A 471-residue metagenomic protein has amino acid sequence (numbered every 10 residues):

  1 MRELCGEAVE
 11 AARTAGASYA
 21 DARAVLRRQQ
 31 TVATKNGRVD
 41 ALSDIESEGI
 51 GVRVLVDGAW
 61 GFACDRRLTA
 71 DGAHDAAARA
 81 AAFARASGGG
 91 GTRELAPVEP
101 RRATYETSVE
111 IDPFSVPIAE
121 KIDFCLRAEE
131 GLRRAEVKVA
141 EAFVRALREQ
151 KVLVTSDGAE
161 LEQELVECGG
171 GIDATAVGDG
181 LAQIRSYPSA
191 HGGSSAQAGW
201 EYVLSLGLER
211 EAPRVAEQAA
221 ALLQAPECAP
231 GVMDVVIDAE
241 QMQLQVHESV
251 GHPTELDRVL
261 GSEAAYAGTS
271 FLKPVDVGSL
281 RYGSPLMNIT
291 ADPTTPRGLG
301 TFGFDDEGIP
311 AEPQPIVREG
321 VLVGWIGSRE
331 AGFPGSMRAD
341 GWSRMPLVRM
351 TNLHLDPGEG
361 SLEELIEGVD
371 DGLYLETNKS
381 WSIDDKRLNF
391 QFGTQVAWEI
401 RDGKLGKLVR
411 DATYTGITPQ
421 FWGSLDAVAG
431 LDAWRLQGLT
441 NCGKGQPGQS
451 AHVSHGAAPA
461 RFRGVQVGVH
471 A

Functional and structural regions predicted by a protein language model:
M1-E312, R318-V321, K404, T440-G445 (+1 more regions): Active-site bordering "gate/hinge" segments that shape substrate access to catalytic or cofactor-binding pockets
P253, A264-A471: Dual-mode signal for accessory low-complexity, basic/Gly-rich regions
